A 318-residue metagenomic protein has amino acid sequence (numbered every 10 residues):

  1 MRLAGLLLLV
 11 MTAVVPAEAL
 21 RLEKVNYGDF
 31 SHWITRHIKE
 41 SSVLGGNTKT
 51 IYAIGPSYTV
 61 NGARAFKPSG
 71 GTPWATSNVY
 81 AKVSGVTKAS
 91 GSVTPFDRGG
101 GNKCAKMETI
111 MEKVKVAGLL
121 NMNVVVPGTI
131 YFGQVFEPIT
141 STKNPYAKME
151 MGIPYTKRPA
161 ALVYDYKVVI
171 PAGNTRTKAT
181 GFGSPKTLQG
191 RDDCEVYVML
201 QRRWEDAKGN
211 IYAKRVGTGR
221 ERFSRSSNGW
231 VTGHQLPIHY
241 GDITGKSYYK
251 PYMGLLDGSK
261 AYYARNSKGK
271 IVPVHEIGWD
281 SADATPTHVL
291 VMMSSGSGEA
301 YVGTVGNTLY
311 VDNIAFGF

Functional and structural regions predicted by a protein language model:
M1-K24: Bacterial Sec-dependent N-terminal signal peptides
L20-P159, V163, K178, Q189-D242 (+1 more regions): Aromatic (Trp/Tyr/Phe) and Gly/Pro-enriched flexible surface segments
I170-N174: Gram-negative outer-membrane beta-barrel proteins
R176-P185: Short mixed-charge
